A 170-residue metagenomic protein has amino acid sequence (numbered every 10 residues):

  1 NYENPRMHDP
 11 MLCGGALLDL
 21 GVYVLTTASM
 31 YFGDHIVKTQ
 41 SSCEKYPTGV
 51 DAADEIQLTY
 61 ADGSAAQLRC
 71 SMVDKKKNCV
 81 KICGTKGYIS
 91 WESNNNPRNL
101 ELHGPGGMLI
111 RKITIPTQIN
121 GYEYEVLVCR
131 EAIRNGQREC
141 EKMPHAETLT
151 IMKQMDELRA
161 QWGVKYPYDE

Functional and structural regions predicted by a protein language model:
N1-T39: Predominantly a Rossmann-like dinucleotide-binding segment in NAD(P)-dependent oxidoreductases
M11-L18, R111-N120: A short glycine-threonine-serine/GTX helix/turn-capping micro-motif
G21-L25, Y122-V126, I151: A structural signal for well-ordered alpha-helical scaffolds and beta->alpha junctions
L25-N99, P116, V128-N135, D169: Contiguous beta-strand/loop segments that form the cofactor/metal-binding neighborhood of enzyme cores
A61, V128-E170: C-terminal helix-rich "cap/oligomerization" subdomain common to oxidoreductases
I115-L127, M143: Active-site loop of classical SDR/Rossmann-like NAD(P)-dependent oxidoreductases, centered on the catalytic Tyr-X3-Lys
